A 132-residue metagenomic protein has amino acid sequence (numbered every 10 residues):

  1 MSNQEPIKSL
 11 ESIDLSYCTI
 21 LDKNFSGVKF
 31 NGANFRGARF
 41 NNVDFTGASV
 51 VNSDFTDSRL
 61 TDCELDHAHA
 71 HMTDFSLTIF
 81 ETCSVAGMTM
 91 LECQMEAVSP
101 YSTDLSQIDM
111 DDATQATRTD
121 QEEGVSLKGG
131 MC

Functional and structural regions predicted by a protein language model:
M1-C132: Tandem repeat scaffolds
